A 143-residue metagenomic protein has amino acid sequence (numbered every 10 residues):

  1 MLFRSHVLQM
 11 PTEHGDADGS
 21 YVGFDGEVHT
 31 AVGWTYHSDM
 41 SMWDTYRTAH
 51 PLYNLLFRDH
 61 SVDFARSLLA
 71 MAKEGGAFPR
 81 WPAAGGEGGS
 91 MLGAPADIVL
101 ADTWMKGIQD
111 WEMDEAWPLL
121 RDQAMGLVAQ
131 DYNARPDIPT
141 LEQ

Functional and structural regions predicted by a protein language model:
M10-Y36: Active-site-adjacent "gating/activation" loops or surface patches in catalytic cores
S38-Q143: Aromatic-rich carbohydrate-recognition surfaces in CAZymes
